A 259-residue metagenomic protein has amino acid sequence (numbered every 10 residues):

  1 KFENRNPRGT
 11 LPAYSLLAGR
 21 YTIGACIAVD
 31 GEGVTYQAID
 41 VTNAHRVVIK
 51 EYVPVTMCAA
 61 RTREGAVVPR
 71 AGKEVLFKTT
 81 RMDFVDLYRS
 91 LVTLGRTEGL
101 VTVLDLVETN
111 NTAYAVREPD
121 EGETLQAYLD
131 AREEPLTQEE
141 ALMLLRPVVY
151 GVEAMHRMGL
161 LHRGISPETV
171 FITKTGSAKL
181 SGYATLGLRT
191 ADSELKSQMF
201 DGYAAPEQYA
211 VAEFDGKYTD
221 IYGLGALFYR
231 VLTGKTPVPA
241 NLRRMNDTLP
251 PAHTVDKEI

Functional and structural regions predicted by a protein language model:
G24-D30, T35: Protein kinase glycine-rich loop
E64-T93: AlphaC helix of the eukaryotic protein kinase fold
D105-L106: Activation-segment/catalytic-loop signature of the eukaryotic protein kinase fold
N110-T124: Conserved short submotifs of the Hanks-type protein kinase catalytic core that shape the nucleotide-binding pocket
L125-L136: AlphaC helix of the protein kinase catalytic domain
L144-L145: Activation segment signature within eukaryotic-like protein kinase domains
V148-L160: Protein kinase catalytic-loop region centered on the HRD/HxD motif
G202-I259: C-terminal lobe helix-coil module of Hanks-type protein kinase domains
